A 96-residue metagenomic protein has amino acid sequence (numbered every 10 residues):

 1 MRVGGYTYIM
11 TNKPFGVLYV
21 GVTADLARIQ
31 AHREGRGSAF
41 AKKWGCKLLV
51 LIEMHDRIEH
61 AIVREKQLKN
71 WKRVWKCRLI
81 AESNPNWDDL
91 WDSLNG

Functional and structural regions predicted by a protein language model:
M1-M54, E59-K66, S83-G96: GIY-YIG nuclease catalytic motif and its immediate N-terminal context
K69: Catalytic/regulatory signature loops of cyclic-dinucleotide turnover enzymes and related class III nucleotidyl cyclases
V74-A81: A short, polar/charged loop-to-alpha-helix boundary motif
